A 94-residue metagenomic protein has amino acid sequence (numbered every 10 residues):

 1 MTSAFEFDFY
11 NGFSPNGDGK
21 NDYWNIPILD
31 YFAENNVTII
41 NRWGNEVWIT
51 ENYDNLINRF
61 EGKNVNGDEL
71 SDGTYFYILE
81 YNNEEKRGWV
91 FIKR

Functional and structural regions predicted by a protein language model:
M1-R94: Short loop/turn motifs at secondary-structure boundaries
